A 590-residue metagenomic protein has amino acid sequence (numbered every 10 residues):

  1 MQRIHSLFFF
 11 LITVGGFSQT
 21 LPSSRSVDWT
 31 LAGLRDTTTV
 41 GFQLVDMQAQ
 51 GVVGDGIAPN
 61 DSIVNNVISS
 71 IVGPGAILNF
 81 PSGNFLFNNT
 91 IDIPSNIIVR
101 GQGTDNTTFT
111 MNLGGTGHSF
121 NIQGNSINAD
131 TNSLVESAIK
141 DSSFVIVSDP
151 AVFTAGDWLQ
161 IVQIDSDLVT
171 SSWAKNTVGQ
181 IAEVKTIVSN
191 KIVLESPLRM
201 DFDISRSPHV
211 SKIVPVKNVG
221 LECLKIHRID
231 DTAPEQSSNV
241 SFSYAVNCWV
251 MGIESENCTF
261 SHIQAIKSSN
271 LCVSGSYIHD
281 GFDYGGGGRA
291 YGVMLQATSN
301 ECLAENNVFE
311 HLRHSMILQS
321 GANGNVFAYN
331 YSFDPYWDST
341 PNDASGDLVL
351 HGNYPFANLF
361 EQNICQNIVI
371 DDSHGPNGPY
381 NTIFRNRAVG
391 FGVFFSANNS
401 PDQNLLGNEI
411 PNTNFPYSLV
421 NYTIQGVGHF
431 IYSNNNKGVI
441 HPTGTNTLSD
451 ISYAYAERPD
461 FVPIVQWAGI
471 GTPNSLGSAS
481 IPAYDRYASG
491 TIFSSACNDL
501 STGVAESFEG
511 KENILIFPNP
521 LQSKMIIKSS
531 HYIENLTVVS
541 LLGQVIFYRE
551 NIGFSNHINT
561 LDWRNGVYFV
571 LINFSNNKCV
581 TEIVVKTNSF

Functional and structural regions predicted by a protein language model:
Q2, V14-R228, Q425-S501: Extracellular "leader-to-stem" segments immediately downstream of a signal peptide or signal-anchor in secreted/lumenal
Q2-F10: Sec-dependent signal peptide recognition, specifically the positively charged N-region followed immediately by
V64, G114-I127, K140-S142, D201-K212 (+7 more regions): Extracellular beta-strand/beta-solenoid scaffold signature
N65-I71, L86-V99, F109-M111, S261 (+5 more regions): Short, T/G/N/S-enriched strand-turn elements that build extracellular solenoid repeat scaffolds
N79, L86, D92, R100 (+16 more regions): Extracellular beta-strand solenoid repeats
D105, K217-R228, V246-N257, S269-D283 (+6 more regions): Right-handed parallel beta-helix
D157, Q163-V188, E222-E305, S315: Right-handed parallel beta-helix
A505-F590: C-terminal outer-membrane/trafficking sorting elements
